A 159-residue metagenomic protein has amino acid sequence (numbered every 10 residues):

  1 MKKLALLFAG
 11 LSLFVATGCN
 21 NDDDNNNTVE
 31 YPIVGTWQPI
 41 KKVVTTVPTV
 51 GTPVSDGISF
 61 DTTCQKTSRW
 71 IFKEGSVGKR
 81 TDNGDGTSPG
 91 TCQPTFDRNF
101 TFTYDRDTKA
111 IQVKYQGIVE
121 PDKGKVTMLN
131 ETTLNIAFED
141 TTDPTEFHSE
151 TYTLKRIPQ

Functional and structural regions predicted by a protein language model:
L4-L13: Sec-dependent N-terminal signal peptides
V15-G18: C-terminal motif of bacterial Sec signal peptides marking the signal peptidase cleavage site
N20-N99, D105-Q159: Lipid interaction determinants
